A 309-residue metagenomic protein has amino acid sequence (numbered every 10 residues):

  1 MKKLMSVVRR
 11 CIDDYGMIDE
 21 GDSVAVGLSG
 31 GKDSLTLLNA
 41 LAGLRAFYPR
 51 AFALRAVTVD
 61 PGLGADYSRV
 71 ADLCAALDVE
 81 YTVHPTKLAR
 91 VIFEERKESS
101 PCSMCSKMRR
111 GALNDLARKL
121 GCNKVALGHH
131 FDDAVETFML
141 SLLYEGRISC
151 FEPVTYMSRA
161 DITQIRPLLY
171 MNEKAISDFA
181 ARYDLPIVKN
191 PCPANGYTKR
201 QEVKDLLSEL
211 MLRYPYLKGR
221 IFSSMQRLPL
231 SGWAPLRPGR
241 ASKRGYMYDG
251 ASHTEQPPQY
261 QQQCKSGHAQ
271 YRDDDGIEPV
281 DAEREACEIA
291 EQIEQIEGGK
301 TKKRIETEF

Functional and structural regions predicted by a protein language model:
M1-E136, L140, Y144-R147, K174-R182 (+4 more regions): ATP-dependent adenylation/nucleotidyltransferase module used to activate substrates
L54, D132-L212: Catalytic subdomain that performs nucleotidyl-dependent activation
V57, H84-R90, D115, T155-A160 (+3 more regions): Short C-terminal domain-edge/linker segments immediately following a structured domain
P61, T86-L88, L169, C192 (+1 more regions): Residues that form or immediately flank small-molecule/cofactor binding pockets and catalytic motifs
C102-K107, L127-H129, Y170-E173, R213-Y216 (+1 more regions): A general structural signal for short secondary-structure boundary/capping elements
S106-R118, V154-A160, L207, M211-Q226: Short, basic, helix/turn surface patches
L185-P257, C264, D281, C287 (+1 more regions): The feature marks non-catalytic terminal segments
